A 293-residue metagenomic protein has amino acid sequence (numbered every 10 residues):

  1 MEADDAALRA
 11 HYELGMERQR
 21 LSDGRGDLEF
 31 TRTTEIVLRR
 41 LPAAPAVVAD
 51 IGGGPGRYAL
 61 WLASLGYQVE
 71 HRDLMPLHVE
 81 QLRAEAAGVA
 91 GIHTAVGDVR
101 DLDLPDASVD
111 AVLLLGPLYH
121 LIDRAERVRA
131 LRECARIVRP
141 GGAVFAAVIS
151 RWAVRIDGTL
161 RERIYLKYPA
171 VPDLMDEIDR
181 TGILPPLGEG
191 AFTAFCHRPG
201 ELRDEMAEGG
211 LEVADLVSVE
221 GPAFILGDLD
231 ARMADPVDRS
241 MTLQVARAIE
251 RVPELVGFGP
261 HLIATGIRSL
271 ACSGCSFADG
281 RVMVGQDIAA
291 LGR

Functional and structural regions predicted by a protein language model:
M1-A44, R57, W61: Conserved class I S-adenosyl-L-methionine
A49, G56-D101: Class I SAM-dependent methyltransferase SAM/SAH-binding core
R100-V112: A short acidic, Gly/Pro-enriched loop at the edge of an enzyme's catalytic core that lines a small-molecule cofactor
D110-A125: A short SAM/SAH-binding and catalytic strip from SAM-dependent methyltransferases
L121, P186-G200: Acceptor-substrate binding/catalytic loop of class I
V128-P140: A short glycine-rich, Lys/Arg-flanked "PGG" loop and its adjoining helix->strand segment in the class I
A143-D176: Conserved class I S-adenosyl-L-methionine
E205, G209-R293: C-terminal lobe and adjacent flexible extensions of AdoMet/dcAdoMet transferase-like proteins
